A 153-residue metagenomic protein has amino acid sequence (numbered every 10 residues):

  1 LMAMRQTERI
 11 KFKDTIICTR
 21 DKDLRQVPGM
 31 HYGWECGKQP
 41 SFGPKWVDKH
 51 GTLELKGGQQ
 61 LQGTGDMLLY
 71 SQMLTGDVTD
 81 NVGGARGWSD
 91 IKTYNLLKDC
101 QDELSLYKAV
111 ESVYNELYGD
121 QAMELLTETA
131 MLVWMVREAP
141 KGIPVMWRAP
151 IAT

Functional and structural regions predicted by a protein language model:
L1-A152: Extended two-metal-dependent nuclease catalytic cores across DNA- and RNA-processing enzymes
